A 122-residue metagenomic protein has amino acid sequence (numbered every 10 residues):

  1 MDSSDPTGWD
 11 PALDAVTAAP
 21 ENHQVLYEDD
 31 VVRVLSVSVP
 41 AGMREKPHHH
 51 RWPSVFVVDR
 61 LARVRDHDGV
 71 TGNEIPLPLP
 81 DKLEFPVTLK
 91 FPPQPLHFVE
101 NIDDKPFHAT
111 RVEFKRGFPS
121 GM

Functional and structural regions predicted by a protein language model:
M1-V37, R44-P47, D66-H67, N73-E100 (+2 more regions): A short, N-terminal "cap"/entry segment at the start of jelly-roll beta-barrel domains of the cupin/DSBH fold
S38-A41, D59-R60: Generic secondary-structure microfeatures
R51-T71: Glycine- and acidic-residue-biased ligand/ion/polar-headgroup-sensing regions
